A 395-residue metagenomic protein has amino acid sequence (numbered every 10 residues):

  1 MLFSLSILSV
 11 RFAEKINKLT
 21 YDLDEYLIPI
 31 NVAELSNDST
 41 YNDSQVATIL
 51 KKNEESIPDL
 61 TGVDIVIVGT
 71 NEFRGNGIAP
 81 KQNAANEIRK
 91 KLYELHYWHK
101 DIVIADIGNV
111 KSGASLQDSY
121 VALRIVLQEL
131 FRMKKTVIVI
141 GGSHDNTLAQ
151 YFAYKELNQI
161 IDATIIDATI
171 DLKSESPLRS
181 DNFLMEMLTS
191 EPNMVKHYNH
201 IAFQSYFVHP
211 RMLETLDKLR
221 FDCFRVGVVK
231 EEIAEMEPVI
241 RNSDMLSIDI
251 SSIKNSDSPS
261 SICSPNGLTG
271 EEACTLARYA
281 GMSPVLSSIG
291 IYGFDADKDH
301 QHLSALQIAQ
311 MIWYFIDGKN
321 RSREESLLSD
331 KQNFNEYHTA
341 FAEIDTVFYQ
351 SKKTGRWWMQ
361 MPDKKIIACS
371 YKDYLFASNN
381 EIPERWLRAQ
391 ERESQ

Functional and structural regions predicted by a protein language model:
M1-A13: N-terminal amphipathic/basic-hydrophobic helices that include classical n-h-c signal peptides and signal-anchor
N17-I67, E72-I291, D295-Q395: Conserved alpha-helical scaffold segments that buttress catalytic/binding sites
